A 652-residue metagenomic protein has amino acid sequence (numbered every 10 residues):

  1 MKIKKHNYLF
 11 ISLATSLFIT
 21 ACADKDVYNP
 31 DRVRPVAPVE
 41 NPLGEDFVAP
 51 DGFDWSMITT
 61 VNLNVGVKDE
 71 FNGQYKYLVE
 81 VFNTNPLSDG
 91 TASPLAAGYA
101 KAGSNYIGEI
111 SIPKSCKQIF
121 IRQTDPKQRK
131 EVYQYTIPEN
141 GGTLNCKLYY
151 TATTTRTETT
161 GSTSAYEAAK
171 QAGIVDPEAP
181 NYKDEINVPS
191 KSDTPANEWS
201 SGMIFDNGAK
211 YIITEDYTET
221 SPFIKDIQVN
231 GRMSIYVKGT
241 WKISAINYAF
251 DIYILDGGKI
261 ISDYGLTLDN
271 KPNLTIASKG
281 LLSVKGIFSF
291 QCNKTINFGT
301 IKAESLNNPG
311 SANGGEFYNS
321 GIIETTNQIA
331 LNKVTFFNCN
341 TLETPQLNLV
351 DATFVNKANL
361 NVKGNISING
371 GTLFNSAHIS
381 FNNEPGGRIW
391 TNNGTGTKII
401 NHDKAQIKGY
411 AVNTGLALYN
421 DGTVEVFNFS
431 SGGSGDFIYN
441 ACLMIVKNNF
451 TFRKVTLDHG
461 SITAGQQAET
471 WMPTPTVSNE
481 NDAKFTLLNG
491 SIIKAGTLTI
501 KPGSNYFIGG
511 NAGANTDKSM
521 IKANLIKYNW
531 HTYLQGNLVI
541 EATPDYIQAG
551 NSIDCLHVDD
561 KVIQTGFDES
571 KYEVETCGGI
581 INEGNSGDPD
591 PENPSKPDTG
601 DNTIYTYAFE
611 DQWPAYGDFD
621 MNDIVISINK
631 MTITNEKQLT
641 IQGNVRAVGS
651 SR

Functional and structural regions predicted by a protein language model:
K2-L9: Bacterial N-terminal signal peptides that target proteins for export
F18-A21: C-terminal motif of bacterial Sec signal peptides marking the signal peptidase cleavage site
A23-D206, C555-A615: Acidic/polar, low-complexity intrinsically disordered N-terminal segments immediately downstream of a Sec signal
T59-V61, K637-I641: Structural beta-strand segments of beta-rich domains
K68-N72, M631, R646-S650: Short solvent-exposed strand-capping/beta-turn motif centered on an Asx-Ser/Thr pair
A169, G173, E178-A196, G202-G566 (+1 more regions): Extracellular beta-strand-rich, repetitive "passenger/adhesive" scaffolds that bind or process carbohydrates
S504-Y506, I628-T632: Extended lipid/amphipathic-ligand handling interfaces
T603-N629, V648-S650: Surface-exposed extracytoplasmic segments
